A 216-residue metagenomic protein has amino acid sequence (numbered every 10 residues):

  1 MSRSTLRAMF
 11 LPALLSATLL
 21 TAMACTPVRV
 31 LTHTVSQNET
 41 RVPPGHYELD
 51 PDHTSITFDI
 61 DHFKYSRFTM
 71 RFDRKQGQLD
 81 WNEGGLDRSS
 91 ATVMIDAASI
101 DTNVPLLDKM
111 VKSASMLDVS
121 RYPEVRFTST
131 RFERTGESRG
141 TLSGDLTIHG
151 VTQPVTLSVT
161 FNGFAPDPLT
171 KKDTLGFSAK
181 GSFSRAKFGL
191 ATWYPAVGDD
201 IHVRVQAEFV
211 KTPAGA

Functional and structural regions predicted by a protein language model:
M1-C25: Sec-dependent bacterial lipoprotein signal peptides
C25-A216: Low-complexity, acidic/polar, glycine-enriched regions of mature
